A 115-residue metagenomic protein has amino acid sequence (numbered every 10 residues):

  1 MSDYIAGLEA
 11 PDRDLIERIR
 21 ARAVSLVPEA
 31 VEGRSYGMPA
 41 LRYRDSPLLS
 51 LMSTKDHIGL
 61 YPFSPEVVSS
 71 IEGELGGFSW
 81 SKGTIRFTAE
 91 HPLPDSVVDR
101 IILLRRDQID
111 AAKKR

Functional and structural regions predicted by a protein language model:
M1-R115: Charge-dense, helix-prone N-terminal extensions
